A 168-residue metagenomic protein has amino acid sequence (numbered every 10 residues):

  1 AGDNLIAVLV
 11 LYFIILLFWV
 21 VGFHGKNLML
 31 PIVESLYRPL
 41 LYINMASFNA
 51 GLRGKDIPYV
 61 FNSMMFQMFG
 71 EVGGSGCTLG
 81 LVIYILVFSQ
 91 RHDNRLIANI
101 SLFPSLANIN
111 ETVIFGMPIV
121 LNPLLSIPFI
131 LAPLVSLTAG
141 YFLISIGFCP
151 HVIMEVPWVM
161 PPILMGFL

Functional and structural regions predicted by a protein language model:
A1-L5, L79-I114: Alpha-helical transmembrane segments and their immediate interhelical/interface regions in integral membrane proteins
A1-P31, E155-L168: Signature of multi-pass transmembrane helix bundles
N4, L30, E34, F66-G70 (+2 more regions): Alpha-helical transmembrane segments of multi-pass membrane proteins, especially transporters and channels
V8, Y12, L16, V20 (+9 more regions): Transmembrane alpha-helical segments of multi-pass membrane transport proteins and ion-pumping complexes
L11-F18, H24-G70: Acidic, glycine-rich loop-and-beta core segments that form the ion-binding/anion-interacting portion of active sites
L17-L28, S89-R95, V120-S126: Membrane-helix interface "capping/anchor" motifs
M45-S63, G80-V82, I100, I114-L168: Transmembrane alpha-helical segments and their short flanking loops that form helix-hairpins/helix-helix interfaces
F69-C77: Alpha-helical transmembrane segments
